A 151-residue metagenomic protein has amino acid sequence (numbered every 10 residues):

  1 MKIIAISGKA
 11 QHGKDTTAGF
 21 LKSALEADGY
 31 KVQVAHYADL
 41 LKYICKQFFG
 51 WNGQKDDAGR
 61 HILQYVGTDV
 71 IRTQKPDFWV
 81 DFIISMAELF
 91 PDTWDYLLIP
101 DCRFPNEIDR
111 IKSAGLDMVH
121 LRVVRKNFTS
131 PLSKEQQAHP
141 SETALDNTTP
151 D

Functional and structural regions predicted by a protein language model:
M1-I4: Extreme N-terminal starter segment of soluble prokaryotic enzymes
K9: P-loop (Walker A) phosphate-binding loop of NTP-binding proteins
K14: Conserved lysine of the Walker
T17, L21: Hydrophobic positions on the alpha1 helix immediately C-terminal to the Walker A/P-loop
S23-Q33: Post-Walker A helix-loop "phosphate-sensing" segment adjacent to the P-loop in P-loop NTPases
A35-D95: ATP-dependent small-molecule kinase phosphotransfer cores that center on conserved nucleotide phosphate-binding segments
D77, F82, L121-D151: Small-molecule kinase domains that catalyze NTP-dependent phosphoryl transfer to phosphate-bearing small molecules
Y96-R103, D109-L132: Conserved phosphate-donor/acceptor-positioning beta-strand/loop module used by diverse small-molecule
